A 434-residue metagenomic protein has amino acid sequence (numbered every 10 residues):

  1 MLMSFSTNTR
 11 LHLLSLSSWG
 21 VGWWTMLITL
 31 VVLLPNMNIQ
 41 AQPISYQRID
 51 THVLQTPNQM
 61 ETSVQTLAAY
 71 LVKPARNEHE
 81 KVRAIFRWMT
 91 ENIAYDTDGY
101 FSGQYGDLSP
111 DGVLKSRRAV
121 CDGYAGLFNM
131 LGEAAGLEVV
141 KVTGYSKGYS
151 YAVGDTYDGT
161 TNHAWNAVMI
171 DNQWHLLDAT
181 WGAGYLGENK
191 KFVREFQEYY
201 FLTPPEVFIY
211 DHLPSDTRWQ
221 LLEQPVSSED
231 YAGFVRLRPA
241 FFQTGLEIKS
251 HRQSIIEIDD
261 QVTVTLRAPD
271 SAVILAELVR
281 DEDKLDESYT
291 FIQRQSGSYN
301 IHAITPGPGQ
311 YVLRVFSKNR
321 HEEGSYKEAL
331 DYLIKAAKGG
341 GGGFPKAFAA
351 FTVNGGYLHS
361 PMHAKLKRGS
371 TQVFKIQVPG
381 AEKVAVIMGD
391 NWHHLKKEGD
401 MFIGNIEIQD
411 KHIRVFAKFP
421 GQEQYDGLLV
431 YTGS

Functional and structural regions predicted by a protein language model:
M1-S18: N-terminal secretory signal peptides that target proteins for export/translocation
G22-P35: Bacterial N-terminal signal peptides
M37-Q40: Sec/Tat signal peptide C-region and signal peptidase I cleavage site
Q42-V120, G126-A135: Secondary-structure boundary elements
R87, G126-V207: Hydrophobic/aromatic-rich core segments of domains that either
L186-S434: Alpha-helical and coiled-coil interaction segments, frequently adjacent to or embedded within charge-biased
